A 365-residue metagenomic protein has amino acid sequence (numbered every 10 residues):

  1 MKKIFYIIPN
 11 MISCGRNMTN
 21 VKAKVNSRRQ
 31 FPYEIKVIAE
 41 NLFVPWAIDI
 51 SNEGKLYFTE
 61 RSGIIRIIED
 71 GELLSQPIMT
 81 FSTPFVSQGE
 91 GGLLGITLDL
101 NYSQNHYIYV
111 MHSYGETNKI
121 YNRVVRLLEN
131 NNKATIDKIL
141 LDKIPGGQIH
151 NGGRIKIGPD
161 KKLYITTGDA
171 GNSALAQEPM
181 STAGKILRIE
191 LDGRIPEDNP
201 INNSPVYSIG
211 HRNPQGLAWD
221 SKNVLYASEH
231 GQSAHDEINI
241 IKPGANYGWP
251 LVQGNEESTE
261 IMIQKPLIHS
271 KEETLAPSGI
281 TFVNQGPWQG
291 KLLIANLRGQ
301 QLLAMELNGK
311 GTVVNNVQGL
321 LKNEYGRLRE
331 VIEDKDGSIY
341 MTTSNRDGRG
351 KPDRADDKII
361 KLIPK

Functional and structural regions predicted by a protein language model:
M1-I7: Sec-dependent signal peptide recognition, specifically the positively charged N-region followed immediately by
M18-N172, V224-G231, E273-K310, D334-G350 (+1 more regions): Acidic, Gly/Ser/Thr-rich repeat motifs that build Ca2+-stabilized beta-propeller blades
M18-Y33, L73, R194-N199, W249-I261: Blade/loop signatures of beta-propeller domains
K36-V37, S75-S82, T135-D142, E197-P205 (+2 more regions): Beta-propeller fold detector
V206-E237: Repeat-solenoid scaffold signature
N315-E333: Conserved blade-ending motifs and adjacent loop-strand segments that build the rim/top face of beta-propeller domains
